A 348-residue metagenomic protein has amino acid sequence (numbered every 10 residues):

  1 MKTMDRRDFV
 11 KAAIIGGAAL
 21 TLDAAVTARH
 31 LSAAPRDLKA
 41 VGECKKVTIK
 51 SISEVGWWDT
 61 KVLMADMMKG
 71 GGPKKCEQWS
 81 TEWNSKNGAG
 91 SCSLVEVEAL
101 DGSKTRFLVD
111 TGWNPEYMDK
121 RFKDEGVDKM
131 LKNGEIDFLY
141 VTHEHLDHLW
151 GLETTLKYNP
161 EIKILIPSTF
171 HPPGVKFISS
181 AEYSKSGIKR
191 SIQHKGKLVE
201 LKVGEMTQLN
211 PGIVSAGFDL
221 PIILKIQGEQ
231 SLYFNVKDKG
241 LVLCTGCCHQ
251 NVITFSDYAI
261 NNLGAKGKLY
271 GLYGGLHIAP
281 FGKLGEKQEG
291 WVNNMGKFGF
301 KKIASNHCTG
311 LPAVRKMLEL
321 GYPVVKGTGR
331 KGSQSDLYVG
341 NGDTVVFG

Functional and structural regions predicted by a protein language model:
K2, D8-S32: N-terminal export signals
K45, S51-T60: Short polar catalytic/cofactor-binding loops
T48-S53, F107-D110, G212-L220, L241-C247: Active-site-proximal beta-strand elements of phosphoester/diester hydrolases
V55-D59, D66-E125, E229-T245: Conserved beta-strand hairpin/beta-sheet module of binuclear metal-dependent hydrolase folds, prominently
S85-A89, I223-I226, D336-N341: A short catalytic or substrate-binding loop motif that flags glycine-/basic-rich loops and adjacent residues that bind
G134-E200, E205, G296-K301, L318 (+1 more regions): Active-site HxH/HxHxD metal-binding segment of metal-dependent hydrolases
E144-L146, S231-V242, C247-L337: Cap/insert and terminal regions of metallo-dependent hydrolase folds
S191-H194, G204-K239: Active-site-proximal loop/helix segment associated with metal-binding centers of metalloenzymes
